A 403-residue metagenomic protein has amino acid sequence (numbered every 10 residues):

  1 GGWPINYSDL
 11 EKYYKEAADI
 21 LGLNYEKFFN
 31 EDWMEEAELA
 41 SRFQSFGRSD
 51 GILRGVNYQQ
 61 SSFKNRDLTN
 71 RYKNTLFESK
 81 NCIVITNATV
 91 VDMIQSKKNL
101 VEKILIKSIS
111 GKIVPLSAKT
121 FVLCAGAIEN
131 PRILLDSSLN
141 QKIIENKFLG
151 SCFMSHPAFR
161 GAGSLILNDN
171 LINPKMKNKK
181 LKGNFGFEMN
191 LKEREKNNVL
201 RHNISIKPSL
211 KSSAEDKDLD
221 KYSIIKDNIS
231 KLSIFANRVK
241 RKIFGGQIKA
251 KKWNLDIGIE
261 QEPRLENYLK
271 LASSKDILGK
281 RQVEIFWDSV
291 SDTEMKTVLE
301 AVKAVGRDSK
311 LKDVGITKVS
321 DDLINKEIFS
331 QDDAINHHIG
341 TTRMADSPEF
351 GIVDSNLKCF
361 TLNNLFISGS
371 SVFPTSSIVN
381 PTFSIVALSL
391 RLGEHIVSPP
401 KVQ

Functional and structural regions predicted by a protein language model:
G1-K97, V101, Q331-A334: Conserved redox-cofactor binding core of oxidoreductases
G2-I5, V290-T293, S377-S384: Short alpha-helix boundary/capping segments
P4, N146-Q282, D292, I335-H338 (+3 more regions): FAD cofactor-binding and catalytic pocket of flavoenzymes
Y25-E38, D313-N325, V402-Q403: Short, glycine/acidic-rich hinge or "gate" loops at secondary-structure transitions that mediate conformational
I85-S96, A250-Q261, E266, L278 (+3 more regions): A glycine-rich dinucleotide-binding beta-alpha-beta segment and adjacent secondary-structure elements that constitute
T89-D92, K98, S108-K112, T120-L123 (+9 more regions): Short, glycine-/Ser/Thr-/acidic-enriched flexible segments
M93, L105-N178, G369, T382 (+2 more regions): Glycine-rich loop(s) and the adjacent beta-strand/alpha-helix scaffold that form part
N99-L105, K252: Short, hydrophobic/aromatic-rich segments at coil-to-beta transitions
